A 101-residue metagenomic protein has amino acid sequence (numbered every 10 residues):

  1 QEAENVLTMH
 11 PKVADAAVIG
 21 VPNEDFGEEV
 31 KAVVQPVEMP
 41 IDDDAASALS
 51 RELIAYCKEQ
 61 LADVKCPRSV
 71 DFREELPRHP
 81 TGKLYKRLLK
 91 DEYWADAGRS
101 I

Functional and structural regions predicted by a protein language model:
Q1-K65, G82, L88-D91: AMP-binding/adenylate-forming catalytic core of the ANL superfamily
V18, D71-F72: Hydrophobic/anchoring residues in structured secondary elements
A46, D71, D96-A97: Short amphipathic alpha-helical leader/targeting segments
P67-S69: Short loop/turn motifs at secondary-structure junctions and domain boundaries
E74-T81: Active-site and channel-lining beta-strand-loop segments that bind or position nucleotide-derived/phosphorylated
E92-I101: A short, polar/charged loop-to-alpha-helix boundary motif
